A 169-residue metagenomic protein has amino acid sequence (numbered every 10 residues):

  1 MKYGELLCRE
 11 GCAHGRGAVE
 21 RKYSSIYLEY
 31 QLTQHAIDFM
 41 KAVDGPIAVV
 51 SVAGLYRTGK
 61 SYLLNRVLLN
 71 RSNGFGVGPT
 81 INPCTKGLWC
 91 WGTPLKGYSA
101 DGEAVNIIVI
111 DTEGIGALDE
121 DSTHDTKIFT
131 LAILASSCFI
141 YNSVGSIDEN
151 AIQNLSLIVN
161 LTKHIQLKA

Functional and structural regions predicted by a protein language model:
M1-A169: N-terminal switch/interaction subdomains of large nucleotide-dependent motors and GTPases
